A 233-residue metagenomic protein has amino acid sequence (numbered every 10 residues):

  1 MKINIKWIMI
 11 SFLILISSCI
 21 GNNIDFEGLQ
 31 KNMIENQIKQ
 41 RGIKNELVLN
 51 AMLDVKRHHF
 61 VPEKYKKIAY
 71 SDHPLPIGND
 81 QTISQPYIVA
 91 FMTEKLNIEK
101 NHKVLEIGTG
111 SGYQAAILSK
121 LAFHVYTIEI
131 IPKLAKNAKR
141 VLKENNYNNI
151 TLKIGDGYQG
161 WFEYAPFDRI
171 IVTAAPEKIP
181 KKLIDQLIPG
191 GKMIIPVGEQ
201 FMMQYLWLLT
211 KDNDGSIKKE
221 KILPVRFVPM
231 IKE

Functional and structural regions predicted by a protein language model:
M1-M9: Bacterial N-terminal signal peptides that target proteins for export
I8-S17: Bacterial N-terminal signal peptides
C19-K64: N-terminal auxiliary segments of SAM/dcSAM-dependent transferases
N32-E35, D72, I83-H102: Conserved alpha-helix/loop element of class I SAM-dependent methyltransferases that forms part of the SAM/SAH-binding
N36-R41, A51, V55-H58, K95 (+4 more regions): Structured segments of extracytoplasmic/periplasmic soluble domains in secreted or envelope-associated proteins
V61-G78, T82: Short, surface-exposed glycine/acidic/tryptophan-bearing loops
N97-K218: Conserved nucleotide-cofactor-binding alpha/beta core module
K221-I231: Short, solvent-exposed aromatic-acidic interface loops
